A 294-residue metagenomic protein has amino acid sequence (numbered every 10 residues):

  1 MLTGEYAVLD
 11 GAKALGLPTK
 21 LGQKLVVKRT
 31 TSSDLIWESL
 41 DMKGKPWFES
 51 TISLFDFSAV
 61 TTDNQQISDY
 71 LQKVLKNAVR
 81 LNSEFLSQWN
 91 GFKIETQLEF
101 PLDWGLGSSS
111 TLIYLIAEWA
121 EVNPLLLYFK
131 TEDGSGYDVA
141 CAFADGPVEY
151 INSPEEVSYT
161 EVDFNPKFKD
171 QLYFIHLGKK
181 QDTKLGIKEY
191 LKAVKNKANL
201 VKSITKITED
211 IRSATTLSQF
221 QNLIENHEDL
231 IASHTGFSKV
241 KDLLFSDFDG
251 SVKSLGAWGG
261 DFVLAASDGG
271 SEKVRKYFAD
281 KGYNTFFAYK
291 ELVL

Functional and structural regions predicted by a protein language model:
V8, L17, K24-K73, N77-Q88 (+4 more regions): C-terminal nucleotide
T19, L106-S108, A144: Short glycine/proline-enriched turns and hinge-like loops at secondary-structure junctions
L98-L102: Acidic, glycine-rich active-site loops and adjacent beta-strand->loop/helix elements that engage anionic groups
D103-L125: DPxDG-like acidic metal-binding loop motif
S110, G260-V263: Glycine-rich phosphate-binding loop of ATP-grasp-fold ATP-dependent ligases
